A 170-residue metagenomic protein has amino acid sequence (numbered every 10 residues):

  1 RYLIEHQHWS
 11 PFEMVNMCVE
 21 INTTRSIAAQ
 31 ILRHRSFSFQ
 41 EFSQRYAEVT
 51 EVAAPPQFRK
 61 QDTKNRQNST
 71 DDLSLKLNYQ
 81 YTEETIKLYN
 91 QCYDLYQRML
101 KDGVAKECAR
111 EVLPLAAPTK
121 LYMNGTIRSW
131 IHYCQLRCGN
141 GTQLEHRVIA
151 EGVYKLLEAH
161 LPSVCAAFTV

Functional and structural regions predicted by a protein language model:
R1-V170: Family-specific signature for flavin-dependent thymidylate synthase
